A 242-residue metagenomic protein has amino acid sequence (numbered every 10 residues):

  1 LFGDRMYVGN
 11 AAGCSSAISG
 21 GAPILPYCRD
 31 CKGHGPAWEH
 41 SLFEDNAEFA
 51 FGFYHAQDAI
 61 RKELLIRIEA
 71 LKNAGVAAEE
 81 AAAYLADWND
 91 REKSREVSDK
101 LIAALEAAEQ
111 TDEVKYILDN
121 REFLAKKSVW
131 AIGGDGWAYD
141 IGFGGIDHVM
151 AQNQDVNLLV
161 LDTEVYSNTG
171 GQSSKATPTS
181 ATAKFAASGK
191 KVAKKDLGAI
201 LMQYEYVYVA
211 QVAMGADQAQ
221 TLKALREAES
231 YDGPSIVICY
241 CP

Functional and structural regions predicted by a protein language model:
L1-P23: N-terminal amphipathic, basic-rich helices that act as targeting or association modules
R5, G20-D58, V160-V165, Q172: Mobile "lid/hinge" segments at catalytic clefts and subdomain interfaces of large enzymes
Y7-V8, G75-A81, S235-I236: Flexible, glycine/charged-enriched surface loops at secondary-structure junctions
G13, L158-L159: Short beta-strand "acidic-cap" motif of Rossmann-like dinucleotide-binding folds
C14, G134-G136: Active-site metal-binding loops of divalent metal-dependent hydrolases
A17, Q110-E113, I117, E122: N-terminal start-of-domain structural block
H40-E113: N-terminal leader/propeptide and maturation segments of large enzyme subunits in energy/redox metabolism and hydrolases
Y116, F123-G133, D140-D155, L161-P242: Glycine-rich ThDP/TPP pyrophosphate-binding loop and its adjacent helix/strand module within ThDP-dependent enzymes
